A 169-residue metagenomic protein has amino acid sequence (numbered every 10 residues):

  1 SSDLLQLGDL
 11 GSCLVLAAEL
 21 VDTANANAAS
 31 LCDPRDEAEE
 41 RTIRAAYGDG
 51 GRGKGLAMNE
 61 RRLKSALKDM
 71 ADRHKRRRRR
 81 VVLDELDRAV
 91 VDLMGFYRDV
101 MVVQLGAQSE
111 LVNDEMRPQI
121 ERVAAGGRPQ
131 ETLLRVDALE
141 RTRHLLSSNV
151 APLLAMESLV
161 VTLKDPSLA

Functional and structural regions predicted by a protein language model:
S2-G127, E140-S147, P152-L154, S158-K164 (+1 more regions): AAA+ P-loop NTPase domains with strong preference for DNA replication initiators and clamp-loader complexes
T132-V136: C-terminal target-recognition/interaction regions appended to catalytic cores
